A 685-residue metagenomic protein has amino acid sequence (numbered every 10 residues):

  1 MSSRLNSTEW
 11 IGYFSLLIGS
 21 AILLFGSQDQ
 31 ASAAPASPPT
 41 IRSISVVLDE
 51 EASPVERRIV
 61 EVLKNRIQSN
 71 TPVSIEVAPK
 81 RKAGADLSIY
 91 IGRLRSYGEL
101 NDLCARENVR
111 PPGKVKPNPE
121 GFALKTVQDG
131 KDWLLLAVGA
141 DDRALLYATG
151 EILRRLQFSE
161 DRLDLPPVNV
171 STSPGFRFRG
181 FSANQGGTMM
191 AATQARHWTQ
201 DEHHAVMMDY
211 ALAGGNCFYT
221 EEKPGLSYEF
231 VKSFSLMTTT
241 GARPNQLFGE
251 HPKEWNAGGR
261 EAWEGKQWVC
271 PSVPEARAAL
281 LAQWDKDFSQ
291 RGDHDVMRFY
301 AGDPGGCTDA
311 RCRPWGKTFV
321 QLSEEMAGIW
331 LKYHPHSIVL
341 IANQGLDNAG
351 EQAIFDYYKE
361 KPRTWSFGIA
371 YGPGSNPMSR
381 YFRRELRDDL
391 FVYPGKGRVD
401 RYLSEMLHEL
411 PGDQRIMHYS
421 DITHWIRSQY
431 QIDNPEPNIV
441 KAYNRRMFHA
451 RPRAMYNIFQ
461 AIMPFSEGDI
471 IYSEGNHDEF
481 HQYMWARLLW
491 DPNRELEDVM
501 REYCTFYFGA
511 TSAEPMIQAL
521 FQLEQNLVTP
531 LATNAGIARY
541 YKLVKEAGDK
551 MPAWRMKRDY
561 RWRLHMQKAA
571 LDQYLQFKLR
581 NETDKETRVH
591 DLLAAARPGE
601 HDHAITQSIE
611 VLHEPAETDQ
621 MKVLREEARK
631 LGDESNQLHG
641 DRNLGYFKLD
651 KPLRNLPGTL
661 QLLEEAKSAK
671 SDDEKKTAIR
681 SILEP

Functional and structural regions predicted by a protein language model:
M1-W10: N-terminal secretory signal peptides that target proteins for export/translocation
G12-G26: Bacterial N-terminal signal peptides
G26, A31-A36: Boundary at the C-terminal end of the N-terminal hydrophobic targeting segment
A34-F176: Contiguous, structured surface segment used for ligand recognition
E76, S159-E160, N184-G186, Q194-H197 (+4 more regions): Catalytic-core regions of glycoside hydrolase
D161-C217: An acidic-aromatic substrate-binding cleft motif
D491-K550: Charged, amphipathic alpha-helical linkers/stalks
L527-E600: C-terminal functional modules
